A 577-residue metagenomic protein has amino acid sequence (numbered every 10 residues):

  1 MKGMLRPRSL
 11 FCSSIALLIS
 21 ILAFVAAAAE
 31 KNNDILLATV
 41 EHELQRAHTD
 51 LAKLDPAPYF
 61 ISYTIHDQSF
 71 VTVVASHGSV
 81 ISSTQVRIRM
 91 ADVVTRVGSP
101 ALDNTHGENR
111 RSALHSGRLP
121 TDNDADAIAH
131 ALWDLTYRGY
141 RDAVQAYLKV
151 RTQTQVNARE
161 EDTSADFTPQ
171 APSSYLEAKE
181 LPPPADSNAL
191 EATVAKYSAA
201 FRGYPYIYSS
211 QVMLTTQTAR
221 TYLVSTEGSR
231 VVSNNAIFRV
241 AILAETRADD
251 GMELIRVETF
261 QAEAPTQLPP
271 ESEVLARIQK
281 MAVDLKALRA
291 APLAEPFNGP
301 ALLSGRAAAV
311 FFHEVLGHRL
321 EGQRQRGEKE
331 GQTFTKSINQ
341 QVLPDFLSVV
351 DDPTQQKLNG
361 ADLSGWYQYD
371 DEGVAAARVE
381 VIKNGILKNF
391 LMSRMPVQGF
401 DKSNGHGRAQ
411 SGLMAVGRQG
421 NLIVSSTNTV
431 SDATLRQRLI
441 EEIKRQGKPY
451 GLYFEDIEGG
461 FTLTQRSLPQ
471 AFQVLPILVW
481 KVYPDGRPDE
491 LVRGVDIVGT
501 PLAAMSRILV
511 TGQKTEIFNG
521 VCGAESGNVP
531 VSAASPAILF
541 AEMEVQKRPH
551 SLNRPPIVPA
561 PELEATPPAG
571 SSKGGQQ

Functional and structural regions predicted by a protein language model:
M1-C12: N-terminal secretory signal peptides that target proteins for export/translocation
C12-A23: Bacterial N-terminal signal peptides
I21, V25-Y369, V374, K383-I386 (+9 more regions): Active-site bordering "gate/hinge" segments that shape substrate access to catalytic or cofactor-binding pockets
R256-E258, M392, R493-G494: Short clusters of small/polar residues that mark proteolytic maturation junctions
G365, S425-A503, N519-S526, P530: Hydrophobic alpha-helical bundle architecture
A375-A377, I477-L478: Short loop/turn microsegments at loop-to-beta-strand junctions
K388-E442: C-terminal, non-catalytic macromolecule-binding modules
